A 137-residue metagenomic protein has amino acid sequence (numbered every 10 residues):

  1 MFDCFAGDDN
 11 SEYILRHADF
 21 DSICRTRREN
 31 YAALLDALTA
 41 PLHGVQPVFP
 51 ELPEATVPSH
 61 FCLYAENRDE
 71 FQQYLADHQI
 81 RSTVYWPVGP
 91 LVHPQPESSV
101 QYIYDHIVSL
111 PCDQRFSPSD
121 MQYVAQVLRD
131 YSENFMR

Functional and structural regions predicted by a protein language model:
M1-R137: PLP-dependent aminotransferase class I/II
